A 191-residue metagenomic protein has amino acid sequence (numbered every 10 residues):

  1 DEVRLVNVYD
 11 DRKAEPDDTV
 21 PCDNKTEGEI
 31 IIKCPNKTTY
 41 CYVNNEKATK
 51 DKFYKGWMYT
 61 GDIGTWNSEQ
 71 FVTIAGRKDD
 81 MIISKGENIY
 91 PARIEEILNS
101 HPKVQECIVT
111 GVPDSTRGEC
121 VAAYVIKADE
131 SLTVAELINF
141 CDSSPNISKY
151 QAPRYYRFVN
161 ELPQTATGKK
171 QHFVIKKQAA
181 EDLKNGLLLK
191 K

Functional and structural regions predicted by a protein language model:
D1-W57, G61-F71, D79-M81, I94: Conserved AMP-binding/adenylate-forming
L5, I32, K127, F158-V159: Hydrophobic residues in beta-strands and at strand termini
Y9-D11, D114, E161-Q164: Short, internal active-site loops enriched in acidic
C34, Y40-C41, D51, I63-Q151 (+2 more regions): AMP-binding/adenylate-forming catalytic core of the ANL superfamily
E46, G56, H101, C141-S144 (+1 more regions): Alpha-helix boundary/capping residues
N146-K170, G186-K191: AMP-binding/adenylate-forming catalytic domain of the ANL superfamily
K177-K184: Short arginine-rich
